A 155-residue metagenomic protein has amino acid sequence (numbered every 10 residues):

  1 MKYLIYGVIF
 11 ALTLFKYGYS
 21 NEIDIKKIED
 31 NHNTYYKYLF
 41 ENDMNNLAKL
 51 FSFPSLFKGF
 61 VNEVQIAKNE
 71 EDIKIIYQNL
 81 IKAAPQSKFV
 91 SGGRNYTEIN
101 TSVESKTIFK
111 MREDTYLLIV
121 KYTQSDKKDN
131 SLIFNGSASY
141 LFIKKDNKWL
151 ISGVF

Functional and structural regions predicted by a protein language model:
M1-N21: Classical Sec-dependent N-terminal signal peptides that target proteins to the secretory pathway
F15-L50, Q65-E71: Short, low-complexity N-terminal intrinsically disordered segments enriched in polar/charged residues
Y36-E41, S52-L56, Q78-Q86: Sec-exported extracytoplasmic/periplasmic mature domains
F51, Y122-Q124, F155: Short beta-strand segments enriched in hydrophobic/aromatic residues within well-folded beta-rich domains
F51-Q65: Short, solvent-exposed secondary-structure junction/capping segments
K58, T107, L141-I143: Generic structural detector for well-ordered beta-strands
E71-K128: Surface-exposed, charged secondary-structure patches
L117, D129-F155: Short beta-strand edge/turn micro-motifs at domain boundaries
